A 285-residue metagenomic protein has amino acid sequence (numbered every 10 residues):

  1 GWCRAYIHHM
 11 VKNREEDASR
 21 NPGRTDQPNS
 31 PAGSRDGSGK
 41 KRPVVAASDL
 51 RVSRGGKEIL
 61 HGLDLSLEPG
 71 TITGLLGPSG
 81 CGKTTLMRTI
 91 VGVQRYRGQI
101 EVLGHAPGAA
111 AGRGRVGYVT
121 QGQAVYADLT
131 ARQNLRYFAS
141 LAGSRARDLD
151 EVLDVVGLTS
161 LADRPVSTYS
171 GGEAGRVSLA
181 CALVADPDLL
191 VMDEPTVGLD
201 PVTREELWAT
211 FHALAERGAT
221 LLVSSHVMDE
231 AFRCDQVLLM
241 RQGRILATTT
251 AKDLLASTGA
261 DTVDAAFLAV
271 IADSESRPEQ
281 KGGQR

Functional and structural regions predicted by a protein language model:
V91: Helix-to-loop junction immediately C-terminal to a conserved catalytic motif
Y96-G112: Conserved ABC transporter NBD signature motif
R136, S140, A146-L161: Conserved ABC ATPase "signature" region
L190-E194: Catalytic Walker B motif of ABC-type/P-loop ATPase nucleotide-binding domains
